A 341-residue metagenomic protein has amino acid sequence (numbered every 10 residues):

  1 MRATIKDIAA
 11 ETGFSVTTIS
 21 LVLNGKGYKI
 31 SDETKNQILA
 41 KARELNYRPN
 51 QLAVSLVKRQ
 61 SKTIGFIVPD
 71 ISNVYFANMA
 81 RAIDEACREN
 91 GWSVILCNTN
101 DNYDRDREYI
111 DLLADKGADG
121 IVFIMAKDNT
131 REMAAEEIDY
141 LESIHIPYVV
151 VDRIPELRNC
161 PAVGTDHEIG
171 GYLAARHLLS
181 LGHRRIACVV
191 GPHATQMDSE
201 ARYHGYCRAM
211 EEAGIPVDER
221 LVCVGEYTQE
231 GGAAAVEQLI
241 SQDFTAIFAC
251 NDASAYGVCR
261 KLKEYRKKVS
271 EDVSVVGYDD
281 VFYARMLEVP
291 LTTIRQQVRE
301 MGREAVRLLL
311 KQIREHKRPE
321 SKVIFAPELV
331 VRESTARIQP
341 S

Functional and structural regions predicted by a protein language model:
M1-S61: N-terminal helix-turn-helix DNA-binding module of bacterial transcription factors
T4, R59-R176, S180, A235-E237 (+1 more regions): Alpha-helical recognition/docking segments in bacterial nutrient-uptake and carbohydrate-utilization systems
V16-L21, V57-I71, R185-P192: Short beta-strand segments enriched in small/hydrophobic residues
P69-N78, C97-R105, K127-R131, V163-L173 (+5 more regions): Hinge/beta->alpha junction and helix N-cap segments in small-molecule ligand-binding domains
D119, R184-R185, T245: Short acidic/polar active-site loop segments enriched in Thr and Asp
R184-R185, V217-L221, K268-S274: Short acidic capping loops at alpha-helix termini that bridge into adjacent secondary structure
A235-S341: Flexible loop/turn connectors
